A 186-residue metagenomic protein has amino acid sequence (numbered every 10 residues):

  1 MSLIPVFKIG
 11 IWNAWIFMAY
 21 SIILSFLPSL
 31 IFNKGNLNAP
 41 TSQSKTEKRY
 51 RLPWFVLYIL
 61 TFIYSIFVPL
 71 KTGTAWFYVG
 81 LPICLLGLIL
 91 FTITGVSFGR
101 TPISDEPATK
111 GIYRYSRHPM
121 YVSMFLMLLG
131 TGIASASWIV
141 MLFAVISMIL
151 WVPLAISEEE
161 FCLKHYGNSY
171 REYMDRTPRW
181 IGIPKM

Functional and structural regions predicted by a protein language model:
M1-T109, V122-M186: Membrane-anchoring alpha-helices and their flanking helix-loop junctions
R114-V122: Histidine-centered phosphotransfer motif of kinases
